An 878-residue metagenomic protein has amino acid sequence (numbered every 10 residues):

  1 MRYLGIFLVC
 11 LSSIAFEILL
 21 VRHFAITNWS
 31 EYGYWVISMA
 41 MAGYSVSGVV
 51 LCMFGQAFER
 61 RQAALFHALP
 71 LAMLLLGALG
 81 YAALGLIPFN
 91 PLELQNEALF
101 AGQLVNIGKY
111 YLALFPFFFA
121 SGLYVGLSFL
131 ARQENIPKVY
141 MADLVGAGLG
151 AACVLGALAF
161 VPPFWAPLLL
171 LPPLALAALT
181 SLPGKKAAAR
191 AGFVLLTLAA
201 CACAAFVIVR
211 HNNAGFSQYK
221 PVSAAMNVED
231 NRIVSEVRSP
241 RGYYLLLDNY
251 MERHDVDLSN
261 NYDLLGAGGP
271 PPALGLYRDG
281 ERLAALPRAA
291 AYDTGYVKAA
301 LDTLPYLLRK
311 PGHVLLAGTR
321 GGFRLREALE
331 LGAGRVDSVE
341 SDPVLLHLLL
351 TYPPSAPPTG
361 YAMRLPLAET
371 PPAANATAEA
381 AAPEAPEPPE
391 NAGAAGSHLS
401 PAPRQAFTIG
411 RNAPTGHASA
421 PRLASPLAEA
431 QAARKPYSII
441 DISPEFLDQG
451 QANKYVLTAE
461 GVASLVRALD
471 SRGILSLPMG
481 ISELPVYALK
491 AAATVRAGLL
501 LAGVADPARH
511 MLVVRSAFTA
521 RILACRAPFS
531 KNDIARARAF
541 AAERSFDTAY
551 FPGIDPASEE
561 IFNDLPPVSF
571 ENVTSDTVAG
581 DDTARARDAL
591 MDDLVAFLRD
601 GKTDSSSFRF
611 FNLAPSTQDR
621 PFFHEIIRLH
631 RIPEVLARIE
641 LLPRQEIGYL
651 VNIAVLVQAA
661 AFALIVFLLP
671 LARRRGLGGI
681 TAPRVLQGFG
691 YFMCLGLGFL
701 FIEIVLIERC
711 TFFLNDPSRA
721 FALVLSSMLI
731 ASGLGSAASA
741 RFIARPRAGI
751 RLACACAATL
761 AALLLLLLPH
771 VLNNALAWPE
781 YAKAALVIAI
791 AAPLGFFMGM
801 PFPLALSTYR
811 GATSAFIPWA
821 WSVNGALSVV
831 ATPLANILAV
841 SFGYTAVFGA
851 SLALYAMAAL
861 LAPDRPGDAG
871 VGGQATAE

Functional and structural regions predicted by a protein language model:
M1-G280, A285-D302, Y306-P371, N375 (+2 more regions): Alpha-helical transmembrane segments of multi-pass membrane proteins
N375, E379, P383-E384, N391 (+5 more regions): Short, intrinsically disordered terminal tails adjacent to the first/last structured region
